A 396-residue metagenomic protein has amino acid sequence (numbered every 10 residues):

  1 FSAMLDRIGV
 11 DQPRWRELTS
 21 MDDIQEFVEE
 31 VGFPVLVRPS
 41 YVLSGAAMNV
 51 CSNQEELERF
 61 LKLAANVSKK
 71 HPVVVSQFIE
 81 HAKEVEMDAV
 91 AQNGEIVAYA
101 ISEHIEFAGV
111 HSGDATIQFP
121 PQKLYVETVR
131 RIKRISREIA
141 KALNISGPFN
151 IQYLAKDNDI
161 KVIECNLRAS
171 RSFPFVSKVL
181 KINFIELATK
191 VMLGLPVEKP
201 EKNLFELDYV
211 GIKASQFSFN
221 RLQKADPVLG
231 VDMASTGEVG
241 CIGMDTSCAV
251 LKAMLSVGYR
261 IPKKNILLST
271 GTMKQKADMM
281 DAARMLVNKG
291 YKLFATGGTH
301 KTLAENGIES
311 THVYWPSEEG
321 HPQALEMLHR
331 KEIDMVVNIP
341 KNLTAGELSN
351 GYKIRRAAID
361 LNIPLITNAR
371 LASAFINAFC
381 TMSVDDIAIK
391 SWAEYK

Functional and structural regions predicted by a protein language model:
F1-E17, Y314-P316, H321-K396: Peripheral docking tails and interdomain loops at the edges of cofactor- or intermediate-handling domains
F1-M48, A304-Y314, R370-A378: A conserved helix-loop-beta module that forms one wall/lid of the active-site cleft in ATP-utilizing catalytic domains
I8, V31-P34, S44, V50-P262: ATP-dependent carboxylate activation and anion-phosphoryl transfer catalytic cores that bind Mg-ATP to form
S20, S40, Y153, G271-T272 (+4 more regions): Short, ordered loop/turn segments at secondary-structure junctions
V28-V31, M254-I266, M285-N288, M327-I333: Glycine-rich phosphate/diphosphate-binding loops that line cofactor/substrate pockets in enzymes
T246-K252, T270-K274, K292-A295, Y314-L325: A general structural motif
L267-L268, G290-L303: Short internal beta-strands
K274-M285, T299-T302: N-terminal active-site wall of soluble small-molecule enzyme domains
